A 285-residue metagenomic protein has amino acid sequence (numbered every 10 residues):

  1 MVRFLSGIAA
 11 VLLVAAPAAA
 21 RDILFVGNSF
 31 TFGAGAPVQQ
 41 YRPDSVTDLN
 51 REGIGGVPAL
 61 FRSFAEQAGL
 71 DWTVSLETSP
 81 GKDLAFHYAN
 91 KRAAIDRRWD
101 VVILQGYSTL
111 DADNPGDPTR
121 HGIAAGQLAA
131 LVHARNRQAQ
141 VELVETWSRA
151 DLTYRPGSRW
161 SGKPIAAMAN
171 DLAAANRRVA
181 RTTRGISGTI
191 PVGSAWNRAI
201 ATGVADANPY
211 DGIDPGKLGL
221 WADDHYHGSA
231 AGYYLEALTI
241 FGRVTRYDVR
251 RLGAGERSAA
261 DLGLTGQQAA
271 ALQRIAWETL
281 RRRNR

Functional and structural regions predicted by a protein language model:
M1-I8: Bacterial N-terminal signal peptides that target proteins for export
A15-A18: N-terminal signal peptide c-region/cleavage motif recognized by signal peptidases
A20-D22: Extreme N-terminal starter segment of soluble prokaryotic enzymes
G27-F32: Short polar catalytic/cofactor-binding loops
G33-H133, A270: Conserved SGNH/GDSL esterase-like catalytic core that processes O-acyl groups on lipids and polysaccharides
V74-G81, I190-A195, A254-E256: Acidic carboxylate-rich catalytic motifs and surrounding loops in phosphoryl-/glycosyl-chemistry enzymes
A93-A230, G242: Alpha-helical cap/lid subdomain in secreted, periplasmic, or secretory-pathway luminal O-acyl-processing enzymes
G188, P209-R285: Conserved catalytic region of serine esterases and O-acyltransferases that act on ester linkages in lipids
